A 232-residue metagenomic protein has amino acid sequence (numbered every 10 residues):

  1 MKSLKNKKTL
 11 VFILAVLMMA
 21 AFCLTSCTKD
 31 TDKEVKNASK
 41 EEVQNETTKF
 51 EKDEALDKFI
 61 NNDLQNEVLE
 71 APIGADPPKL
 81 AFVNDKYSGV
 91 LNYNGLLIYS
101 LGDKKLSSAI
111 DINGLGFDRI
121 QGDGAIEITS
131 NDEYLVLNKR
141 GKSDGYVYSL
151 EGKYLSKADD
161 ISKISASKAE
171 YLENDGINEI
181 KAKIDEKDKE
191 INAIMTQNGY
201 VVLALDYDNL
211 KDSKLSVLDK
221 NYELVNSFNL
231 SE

Functional and structural regions predicted by a protein language model:
S3-I13: Bacterial N-terminal signal peptides that target proteins for export
C23-S26: C-terminal motif of bacterial Sec signal peptides marking the signal peptidase cleavage site
K29-V83, L97, A169-E179: N-terminal, intrinsically disordered, polar/charged segments of Gram-positive cell-envelope systems that serve as
G74-A81, F117-I128, I161-Y171, E186-M195 (+1 more regions): Repeated scaffold domains used in trafficking and secretory/extracellular systems, primarily beta-propellers
A81-L91, E127, D132-R140, A169-L172 (+2 more regions): Short beta-strand elements that form the blades of beta-propeller/WD-repeat-like and other beta-sheet-rich scaffold
G95-Y99, K142-L150, N209-S216: Structural motif
L101-K104, L150-K153, D219-N221: Short loop/turn segments that connect beta-strands within beta-propeller blades
S107-G114, S156-A166, V225-S231: Beta-propeller fold detector
